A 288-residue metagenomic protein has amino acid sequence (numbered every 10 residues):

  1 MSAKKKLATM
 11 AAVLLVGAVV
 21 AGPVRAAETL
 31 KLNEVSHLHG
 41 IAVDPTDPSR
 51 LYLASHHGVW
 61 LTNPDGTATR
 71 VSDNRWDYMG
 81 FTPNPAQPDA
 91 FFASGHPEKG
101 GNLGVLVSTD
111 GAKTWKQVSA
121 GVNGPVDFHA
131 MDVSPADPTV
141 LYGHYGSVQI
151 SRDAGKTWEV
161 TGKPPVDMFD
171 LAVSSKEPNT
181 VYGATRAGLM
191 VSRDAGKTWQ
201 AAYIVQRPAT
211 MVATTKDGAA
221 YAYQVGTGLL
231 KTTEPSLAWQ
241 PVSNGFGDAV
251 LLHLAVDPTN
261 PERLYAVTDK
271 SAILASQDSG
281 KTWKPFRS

Functional and structural regions predicted by a protein language model:
E28-K31, H57-Y78, N102-A120, V148-T161 (+3 more regions): Asp-box/BNR beta-propeller loop motif
L30-W60, G80: Beta-strand-rich domains and repeat architectures in extracellular enzymes and scaffolds, especially beta-propellers
I41, F81, M131, L171 (+2 more regions): Hydrophobic core register within WD40 beta-propeller blades
P45-D47, P85-P88, V133-D137, S175-E177 (+2 more regions): Residue-level detector of Asp-centered blade-edge/turn motifs that repeat once per structural unit in beta-propeller
N74-M79, V122-V126, P164-F169, V205-T210 (+1 more regions): Short coil/turn segments at the loop-to-beta-strand junctions that recur within blades of beta-propeller repeat folds
P97-N102, G143-H144, G183-A184, Q224-V225: Short, solvent-exposed loop/turn segments at conserved positions within beta-propeller repeat blades
